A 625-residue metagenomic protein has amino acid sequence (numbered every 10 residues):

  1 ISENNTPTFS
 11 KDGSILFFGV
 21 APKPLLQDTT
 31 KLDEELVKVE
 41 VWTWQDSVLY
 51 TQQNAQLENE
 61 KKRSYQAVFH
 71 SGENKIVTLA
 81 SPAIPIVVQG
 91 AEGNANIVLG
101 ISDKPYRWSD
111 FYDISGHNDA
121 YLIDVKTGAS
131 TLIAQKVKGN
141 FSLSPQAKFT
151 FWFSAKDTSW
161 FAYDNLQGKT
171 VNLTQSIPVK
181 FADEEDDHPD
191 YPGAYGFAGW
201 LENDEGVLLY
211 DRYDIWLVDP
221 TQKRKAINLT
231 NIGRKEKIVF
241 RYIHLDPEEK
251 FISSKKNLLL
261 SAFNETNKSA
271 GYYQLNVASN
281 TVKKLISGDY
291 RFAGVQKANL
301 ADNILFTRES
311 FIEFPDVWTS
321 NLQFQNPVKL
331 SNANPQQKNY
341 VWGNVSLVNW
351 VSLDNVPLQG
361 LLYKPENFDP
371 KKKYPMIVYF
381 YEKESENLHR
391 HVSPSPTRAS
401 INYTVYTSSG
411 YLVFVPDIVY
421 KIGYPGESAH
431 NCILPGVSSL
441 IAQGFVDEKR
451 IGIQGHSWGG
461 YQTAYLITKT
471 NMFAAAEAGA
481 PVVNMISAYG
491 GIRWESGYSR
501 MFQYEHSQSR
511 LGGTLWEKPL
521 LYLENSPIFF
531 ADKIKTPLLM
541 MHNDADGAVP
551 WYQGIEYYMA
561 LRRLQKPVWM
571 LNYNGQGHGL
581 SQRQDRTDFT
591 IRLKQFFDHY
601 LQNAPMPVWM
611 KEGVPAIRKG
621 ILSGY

Functional and structural regions predicted by a protein language model:
I1-N303, E309-P315, T319-S320, P607 (+1 more regions): Beta-propeller folds
F9, F18, L143, W200 (+6 more regions): Conserved hydrophobic/aromatic "anchor" residues that stabilize well-ordered secondary structure elements
Q66, V317, W350, G360 (+4 more regions): Conserved hydrophobic/aromatic pocket- or pore-lining residues that grip, position, or stack substrates in active sites
D103, F263, E309, Y379-K383 (+2 more regions): Glycine-rich His-Gly loop
I123-A129, Q146-K148, F153-D157, A162-T170 (+8 more regions): Secondary-structure transition/capping motifs at alpha-helix termini and the adjoining loop/turn into the next element
N326-K372: N-terminal cap/lid segment of alpha/beta-hydrolase-fold proteins
F368-K373, I377-S395: Short, surface-exposed "cap/lid" segments of acyl-processing enzymes
Y379, V392-Y625: Active-site-proximal cap/loop segments of hydrolase catalytic domains
